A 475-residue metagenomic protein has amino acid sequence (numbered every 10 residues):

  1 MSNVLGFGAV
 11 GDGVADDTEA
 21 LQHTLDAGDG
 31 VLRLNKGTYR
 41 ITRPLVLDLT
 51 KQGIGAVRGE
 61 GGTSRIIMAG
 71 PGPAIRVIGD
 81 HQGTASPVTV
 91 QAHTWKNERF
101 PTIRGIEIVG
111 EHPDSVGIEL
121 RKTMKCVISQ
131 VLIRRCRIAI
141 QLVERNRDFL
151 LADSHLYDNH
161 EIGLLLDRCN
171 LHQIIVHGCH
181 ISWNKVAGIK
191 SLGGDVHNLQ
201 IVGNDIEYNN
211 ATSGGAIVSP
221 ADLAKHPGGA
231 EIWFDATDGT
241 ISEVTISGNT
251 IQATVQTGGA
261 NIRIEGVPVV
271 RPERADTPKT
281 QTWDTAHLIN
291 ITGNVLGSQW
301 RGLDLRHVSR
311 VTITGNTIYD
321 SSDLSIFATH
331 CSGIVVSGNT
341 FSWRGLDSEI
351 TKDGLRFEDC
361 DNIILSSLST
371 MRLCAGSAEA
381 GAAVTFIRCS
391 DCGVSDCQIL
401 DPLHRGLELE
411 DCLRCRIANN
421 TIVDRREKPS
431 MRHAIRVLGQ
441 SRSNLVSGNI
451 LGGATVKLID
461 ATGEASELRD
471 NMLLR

Functional and structural regions predicted by a protein language model:
M1-A20: Right-handed parallel beta-helix/beta-solenoid
M1-L5, R414, L468, L474: Glycine-rich, low-complexity segments
G8, T18, D26-G72, D80 (+1 more regions): N-terminal extracellular ligand-recognition/capping segment immediately after the signal peptide
D29, L49-Q52, G70, E98 (+38 more regions): Parallel beta-helix/beta-solenoid
T42-L47, A69-T94, E111-L120, R134-L142 (+12 more regions): Extracellular beta-strand/beta-solenoid scaffold signature
A56-E60, V77-C136, V202, T245-I251: Parallel beta-helix/beta-solenoid
M431-R475: Leucine-rich solenoid repeat scaffolds
